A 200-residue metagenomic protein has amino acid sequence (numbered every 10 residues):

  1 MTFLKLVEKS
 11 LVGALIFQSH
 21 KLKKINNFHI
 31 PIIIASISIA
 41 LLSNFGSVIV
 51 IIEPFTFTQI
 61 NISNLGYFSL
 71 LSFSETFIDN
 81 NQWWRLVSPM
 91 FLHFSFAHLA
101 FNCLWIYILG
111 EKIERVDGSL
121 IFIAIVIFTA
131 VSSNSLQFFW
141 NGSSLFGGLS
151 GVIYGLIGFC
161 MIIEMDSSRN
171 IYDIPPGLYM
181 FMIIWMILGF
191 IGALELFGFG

Functional and structural regions predicted by a protein language model:
T2-G200: A detector for small-residue-rich transmembrane helices and their helix-helix packing motifs
